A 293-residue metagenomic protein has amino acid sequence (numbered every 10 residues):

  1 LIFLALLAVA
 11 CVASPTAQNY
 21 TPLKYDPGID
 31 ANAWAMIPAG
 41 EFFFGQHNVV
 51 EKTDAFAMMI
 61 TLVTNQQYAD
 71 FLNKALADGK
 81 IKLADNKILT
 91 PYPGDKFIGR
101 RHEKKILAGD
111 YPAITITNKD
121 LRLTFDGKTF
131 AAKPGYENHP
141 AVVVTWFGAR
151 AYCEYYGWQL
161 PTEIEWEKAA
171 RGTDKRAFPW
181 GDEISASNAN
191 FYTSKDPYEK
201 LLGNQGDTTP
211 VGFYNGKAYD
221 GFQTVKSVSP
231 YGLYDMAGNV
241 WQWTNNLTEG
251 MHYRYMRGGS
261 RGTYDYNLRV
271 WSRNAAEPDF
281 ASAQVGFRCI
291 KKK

Functional and structural regions predicted by a protein language model:
I2-A10: Bacterial N-terminal signal peptides
A10-N19: Bacterial Sec-dependent signal peptides at the C-terminal "C-region" and cleavage site
C11, A55-S187, P197, E249 (+1 more regions): Active-site microenvironments of metalloenzymes and redox enzymes
N19-D26: N-terminal pre-domain segments of enzymes
D30, F43, T124-N274, P278-A283: Functional-site microenvironments in short loops/helix caps that host divalent-cation chemistry
A33-E41: Mature N-terminal segment immediately following signal peptide/propeptide cleavage in secreted/periplasmic
A283-K293: Short, structured beta-strand segments at or near domain termini in extracellular proteins/domains
